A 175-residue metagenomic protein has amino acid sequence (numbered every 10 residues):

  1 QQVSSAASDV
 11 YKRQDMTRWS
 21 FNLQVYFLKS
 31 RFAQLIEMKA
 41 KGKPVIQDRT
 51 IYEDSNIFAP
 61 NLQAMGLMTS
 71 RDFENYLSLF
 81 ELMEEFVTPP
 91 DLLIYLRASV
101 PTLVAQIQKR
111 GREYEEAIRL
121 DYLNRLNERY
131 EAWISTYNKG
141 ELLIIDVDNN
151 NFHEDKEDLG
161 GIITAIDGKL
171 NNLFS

Functional and structural regions predicted by a protein language model:
Q1-A7, Y11: Single conserved hydrophobic/aromatic residue that forms the stacking wall/gate of nucleotide- or nucleobase-binding
D9-P44, G66: Conserved nucleotide-sensing/catalytic segment adjacent to the nucleotide-binding pocket in NTP-handling enzymes
K41-K43, P90, G140-E141: Short coil/turn segments at beta-strand junctions that form active-site/ligand-binding loops
I46-P60: Metal-dependent nucleic-acid phosphoesterase active-site entry motif
Q47, L92-I94, L143-I145: Hydrophobic/aromatic beta-strand patches that form the interior of the parallel beta-sheet core in alpha/beta enzyme
I51-E53, A98-L103, N149-F152: Conserved nucleotide-binding/hydrolysis micro-motifs of P-loop NTPases
N56-R129: A glycine- and Lys/Arg-enriched "phosphate-lid" helix/loop adjacent to the NTP-binding pocket of small-molecule kinases
V104-S175: NTP-dependent small-molecule kinase module
